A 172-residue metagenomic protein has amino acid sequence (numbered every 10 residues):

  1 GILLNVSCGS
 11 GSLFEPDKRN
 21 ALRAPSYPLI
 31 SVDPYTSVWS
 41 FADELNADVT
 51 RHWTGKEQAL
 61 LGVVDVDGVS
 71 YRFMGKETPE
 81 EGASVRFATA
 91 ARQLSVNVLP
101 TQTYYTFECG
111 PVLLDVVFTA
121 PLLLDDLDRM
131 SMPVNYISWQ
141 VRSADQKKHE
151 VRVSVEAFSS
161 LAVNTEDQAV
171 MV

Functional and structural regions predicted by a protein language model:
G1-N5: Bacterial N-terminal signal peptides
L13-V172: Accessory carbohydrate-recognition regions in carbohydrate-active enzymes
